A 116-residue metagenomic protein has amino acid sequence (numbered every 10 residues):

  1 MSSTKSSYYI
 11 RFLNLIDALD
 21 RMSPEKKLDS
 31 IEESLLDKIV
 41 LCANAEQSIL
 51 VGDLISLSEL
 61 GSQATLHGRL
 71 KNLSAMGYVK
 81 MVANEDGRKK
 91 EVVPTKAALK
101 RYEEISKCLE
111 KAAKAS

Functional and structural regions predicted by a protein language model:
M1-K27: N-terminal leader segment of winged-helix/HTH proteins
S2-K5, V51-S56, R101-E103: Anionic, Ser/Thr-rich low-complexity intrinsically disordered regions
F12-D20, R101-S116: Hydrophobic alpha-helical core bundles mediating ligand binding, dimerization, or RNAP-core interactions
R21-G61: N-terminal helix-turn-helix DNA-binding core of bacterial DNA-binding proteins
L60-A75: Short amphipathic alpha-helical interaction segments
S74-N84: A short, conserved structural fragment
N84-S106: Short, cationic-aromatic polyanion-contact patches
